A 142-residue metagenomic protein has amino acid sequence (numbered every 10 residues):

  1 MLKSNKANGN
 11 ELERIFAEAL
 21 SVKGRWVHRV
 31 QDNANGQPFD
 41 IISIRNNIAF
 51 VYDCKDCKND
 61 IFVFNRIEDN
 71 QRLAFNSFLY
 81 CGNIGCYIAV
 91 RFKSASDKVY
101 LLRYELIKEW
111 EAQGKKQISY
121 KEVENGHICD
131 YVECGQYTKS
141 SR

Functional and structural regions predicted by a protein language model:
M1-D32: Acidic-basic catalytic patches of nuclease active cores, encompassing PD-(D/E)XK and other metal-cofactor nuclease
L20, I41-S43, N47-D60: Conserved catalytic cores of phosphodiester-cleaving nucleases, focusing on short active-site segments
K23, I44, F78-G82: Alpha-helix C-cap/termination motif
V30, V51-C54, I88-A89: Short, conserved beta-strand edge motifs with alternating hydrophobic and charged residues
Q37-F39: Change "...and in nucleic-acid phosphodiester-cleaving endonucleases..." to "...and in nucleic-acid processing enzymes
I61-N65, A112-Q113: A short, polar/proline- and glycine-enriched secondary-structure boundary/capping micro-motif
V63-R91: Short, charged, amphipathic alpha-helix that recurs within catalytic cores of restriction-modification and other
Y80, G85-C86, V90-R142: Domain-level recognition of nuclease-like catalytic cores that cleave nucleotide substrates
